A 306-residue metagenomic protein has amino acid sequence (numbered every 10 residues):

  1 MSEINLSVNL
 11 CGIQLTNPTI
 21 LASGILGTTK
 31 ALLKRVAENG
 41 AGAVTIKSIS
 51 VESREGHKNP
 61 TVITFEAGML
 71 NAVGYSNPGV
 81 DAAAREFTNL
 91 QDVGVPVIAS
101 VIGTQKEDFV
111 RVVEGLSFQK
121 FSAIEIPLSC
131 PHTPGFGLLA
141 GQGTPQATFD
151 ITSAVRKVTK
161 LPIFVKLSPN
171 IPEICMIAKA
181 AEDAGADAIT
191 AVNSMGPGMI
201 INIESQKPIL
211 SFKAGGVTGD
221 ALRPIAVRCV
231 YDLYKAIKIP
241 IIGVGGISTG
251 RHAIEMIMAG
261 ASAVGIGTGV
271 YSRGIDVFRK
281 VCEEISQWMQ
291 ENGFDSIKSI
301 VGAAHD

Functional and structural regions predicted by a protein language model:
M1-V97, T104: N-terminal capping/small domains of soluble enzymes
L6, T19-S23, G42-I46, V97-V101 (+6 more regions): Hydrophobic faces of well-ordered beta-strands that scaffold small-molecule active sites in alpha/beta enzyme cores
G24-L26, S100-T104, L167-E173, R223 (+1 more regions): Glycine-rich beta-to-alpha transition loops that act as phosphate-gripper elements at the mouths of alpha/beta enzyme
K30-V36, E107-F118, I171-A184, D232-I237 (+1 more regions): Catalytic cores of alpha/beta
I46-V51, L128-H132, A188-G198, G246-I247 (+1 more regions): Glycine-rich phosphate-binding active-site loops on the catalytic face of alpha/beta enzymes
G56-A67, I200-G215, I257, T268-D295: C-terminal helical cap(s) of enzyme catalytic domains, especially alpha/beta-barrels
M69, N77, C130-Q146, I177-K235 (+1 more regions): Glycine/Thr-rich beta-alpha phosphate-binding loop at enzyme active sites
V101-T159, L167, C175-V192: Conserved alpha/beta-domain cores
